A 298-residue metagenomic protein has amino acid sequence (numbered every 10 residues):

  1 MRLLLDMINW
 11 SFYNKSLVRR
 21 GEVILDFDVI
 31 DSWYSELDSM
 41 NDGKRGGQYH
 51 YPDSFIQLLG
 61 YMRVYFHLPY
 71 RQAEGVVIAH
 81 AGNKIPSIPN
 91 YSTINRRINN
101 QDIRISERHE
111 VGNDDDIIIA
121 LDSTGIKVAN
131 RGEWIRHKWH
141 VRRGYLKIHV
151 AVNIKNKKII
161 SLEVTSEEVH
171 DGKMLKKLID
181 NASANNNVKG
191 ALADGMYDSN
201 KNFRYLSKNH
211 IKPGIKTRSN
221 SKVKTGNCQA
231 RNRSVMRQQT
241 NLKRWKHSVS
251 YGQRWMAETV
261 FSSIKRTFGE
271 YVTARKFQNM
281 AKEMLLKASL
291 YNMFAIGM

Functional and structural regions predicted by a protein language model:
M1-L4, G195-R266: Helix-centered, glycine/charged polyanion-binding patches within enzymatic domains that contact phosphate-containing
M1-S11, K15-S16, S54: Double-stranded DNA-binding cores of transcription factors and transposases
L5, I118, G190, Q253-R254: A residue-level structural signature of the nucleotidyltransferase/glycosyltransferase Rossmann-like core
N9, N41, N241: Basic DNA-binding region of bZIP-type proteins
N14-F66: Basic, short loop/linker segments at the boundary and entry of helix-turn-helix/winged-helix-like folds
K44-Q57, M62-R71, G75, P86-N209 (+4 more regions): Polybasic low-complexity intrinsically disordered regions
D53, Y61, L242-M298: Basic, amphipathic alpha-helical segments enriched in Lys/Arg and hydrophobic/aromatic residues
I78-A79: Acidic/polar active-site rim loop that often engages polyanionic ligands
